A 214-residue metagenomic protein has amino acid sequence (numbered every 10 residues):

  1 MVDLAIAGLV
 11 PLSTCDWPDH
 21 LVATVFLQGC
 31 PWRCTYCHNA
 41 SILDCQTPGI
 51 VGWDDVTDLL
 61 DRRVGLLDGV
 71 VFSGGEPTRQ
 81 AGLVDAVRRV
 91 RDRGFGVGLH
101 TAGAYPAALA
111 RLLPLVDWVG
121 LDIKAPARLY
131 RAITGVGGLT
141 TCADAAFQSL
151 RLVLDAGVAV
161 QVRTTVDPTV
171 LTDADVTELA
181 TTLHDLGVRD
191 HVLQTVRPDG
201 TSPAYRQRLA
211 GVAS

Functional and structural regions predicted by a protein language model:
M1-F26, P31-C45, R63: N-terminal [4Fe-4S]-dependent radical SAM core
L9, G75, I123: Fold-independent oxyanion-binding glycine-rich loops and adjacent beta-strand/coil segments at enzyme active sites
T24, Q28, I50, D173: Electropositive phosphate-/nucleotide-binding environments in soluble metabolic enzymes
F26, S73-G74: A secondary-structure boundary/capping signal
A40-V70: Conserved alpha-helical substructure of the radical SAM core
L59-G69, T78-Y205: Conserved AdoMet/S-adenosylmethionine-binding subsite of the radical SAM
Y205-A213: C-terminal helical cap(s) of enzyme catalytic domains, especially alpha/beta-barrels
